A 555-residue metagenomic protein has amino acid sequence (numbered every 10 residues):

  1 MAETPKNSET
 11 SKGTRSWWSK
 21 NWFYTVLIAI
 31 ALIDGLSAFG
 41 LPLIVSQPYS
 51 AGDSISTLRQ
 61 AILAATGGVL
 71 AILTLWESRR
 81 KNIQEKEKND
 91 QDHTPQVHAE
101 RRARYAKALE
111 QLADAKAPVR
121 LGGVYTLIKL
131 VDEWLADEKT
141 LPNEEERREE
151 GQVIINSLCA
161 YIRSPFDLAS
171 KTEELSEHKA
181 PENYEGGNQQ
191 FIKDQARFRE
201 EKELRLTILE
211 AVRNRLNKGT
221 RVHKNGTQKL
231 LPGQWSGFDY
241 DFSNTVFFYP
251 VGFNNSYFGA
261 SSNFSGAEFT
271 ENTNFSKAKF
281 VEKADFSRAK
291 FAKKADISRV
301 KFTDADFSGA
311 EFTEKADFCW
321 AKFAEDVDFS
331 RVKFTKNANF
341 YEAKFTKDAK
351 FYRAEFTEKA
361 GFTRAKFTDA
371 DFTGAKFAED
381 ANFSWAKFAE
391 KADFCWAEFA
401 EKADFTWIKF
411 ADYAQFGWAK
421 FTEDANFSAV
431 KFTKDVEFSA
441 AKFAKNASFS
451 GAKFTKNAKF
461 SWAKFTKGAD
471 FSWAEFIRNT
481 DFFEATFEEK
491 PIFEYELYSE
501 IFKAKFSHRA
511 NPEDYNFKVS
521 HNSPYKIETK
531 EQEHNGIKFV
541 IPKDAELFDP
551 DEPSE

Functional and structural regions predicted by a protein language model:
M1-L73, E77: Short hydrophobic membrane-inserting helices
P48-K107, E138, P142, E146: Periodic self-assembly scaffolds
D92-T94, A103-E110, A115-L121, Y125-I128 (+3 more regions): N-terminal leader/targeting and pre-domain segments
